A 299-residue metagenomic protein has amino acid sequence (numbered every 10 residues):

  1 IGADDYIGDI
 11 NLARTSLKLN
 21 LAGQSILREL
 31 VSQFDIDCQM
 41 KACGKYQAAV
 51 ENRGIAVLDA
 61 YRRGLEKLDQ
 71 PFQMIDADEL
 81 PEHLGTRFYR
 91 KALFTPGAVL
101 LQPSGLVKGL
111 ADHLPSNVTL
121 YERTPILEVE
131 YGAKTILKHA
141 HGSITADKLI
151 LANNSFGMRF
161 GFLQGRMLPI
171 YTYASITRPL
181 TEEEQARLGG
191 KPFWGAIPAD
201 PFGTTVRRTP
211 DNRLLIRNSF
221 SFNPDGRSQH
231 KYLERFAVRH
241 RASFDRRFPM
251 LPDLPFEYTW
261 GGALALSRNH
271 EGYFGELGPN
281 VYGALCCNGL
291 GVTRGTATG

Functional and structural regions predicted by a protein language model:
I1-A77: Dinucleotide-binding Rossmann-like beta1-alpha1 core, especially the glycine-rich loop that anchors the ADP
G2-I10, R90, R217-D225, Y282: A short small-residue
I10-L12, D37-Q47, E79-G109, H113 (+1 more regions): Helix-loop-beta segment of a Rossmann-like dinucleotide-binding subdomain
A13-S16, N20-Q24, G54, L58 (+11 more regions): Generic structural signal for well-ordered, non-membrane alpha-helical segments in soluble metabolic enzymes
A56-L68, R87-K148: Helical element adjacent to the flavin cofactor pocket in flavoenzyme catalytic cores
Q73-D76, T119-Y121, E257-T259: General small-molecule cofactor/ligand-binding pocket signal
V129-R208: Flavin-dependent oxidoreductases
N212, F222-G299: C-terminal catalytic lobe of FAD-dependent flavoproteins
